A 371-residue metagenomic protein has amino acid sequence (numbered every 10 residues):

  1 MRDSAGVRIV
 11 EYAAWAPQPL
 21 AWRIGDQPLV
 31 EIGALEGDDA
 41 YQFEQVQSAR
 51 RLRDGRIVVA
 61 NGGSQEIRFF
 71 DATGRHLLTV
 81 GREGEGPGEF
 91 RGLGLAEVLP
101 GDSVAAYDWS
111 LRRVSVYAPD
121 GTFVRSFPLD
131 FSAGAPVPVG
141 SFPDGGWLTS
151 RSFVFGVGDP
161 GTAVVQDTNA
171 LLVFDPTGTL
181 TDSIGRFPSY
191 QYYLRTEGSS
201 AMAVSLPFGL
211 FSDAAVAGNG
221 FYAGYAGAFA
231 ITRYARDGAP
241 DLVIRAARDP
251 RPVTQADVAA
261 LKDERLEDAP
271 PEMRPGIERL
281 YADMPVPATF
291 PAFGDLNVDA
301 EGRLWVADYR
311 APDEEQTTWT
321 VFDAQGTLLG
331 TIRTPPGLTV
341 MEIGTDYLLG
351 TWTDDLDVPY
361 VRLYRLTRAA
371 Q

Functional and structural regions predicted by a protein language model:
M1-Q371: Eukaryotic scaffold repeat domains enriched in small/polar residues
